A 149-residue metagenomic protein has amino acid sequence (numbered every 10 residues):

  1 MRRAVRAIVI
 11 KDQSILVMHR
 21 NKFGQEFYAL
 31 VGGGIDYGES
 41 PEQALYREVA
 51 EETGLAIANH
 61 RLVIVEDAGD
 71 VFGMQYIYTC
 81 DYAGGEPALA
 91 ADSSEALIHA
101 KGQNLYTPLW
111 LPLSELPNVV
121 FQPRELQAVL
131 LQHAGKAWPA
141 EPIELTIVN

Functional and structural regions predicted by a protein language model:
M1-L16, Y37: Conserved N-terminal beta-strand and adjoining loop/helix that marks the start of the Nudix/MutT-like hydrolase domain
R2, I10, F72-G73, Q103: A generic fold-level signal
V9-D12, R20, C80-Y82: Active-site beta-strand termini and strand-to-loop segments that position acidic
S14-E51, L55: Conserved Nudix-box catalytic region and its N-terminal flanking loop in Nudix hydrolases and closely related
A56-I64: A short coil-to-beta-strand element that immediately follows conserved catalytic motifs
A68-E95, L109-E115, R124-A137: Active-site-adjacent beta-strand/loop module that shapes the phosphate/pyrophosphate-binding cleft
E95-Y106: Non-DNA-binding regulatory cores of transcription-related proteins, predominantly C-terminal effector-binding
L131-N149: Acidic/histidine-enriched, glycine/proline-rich intrinsically disordered or flexible terminal extensions
